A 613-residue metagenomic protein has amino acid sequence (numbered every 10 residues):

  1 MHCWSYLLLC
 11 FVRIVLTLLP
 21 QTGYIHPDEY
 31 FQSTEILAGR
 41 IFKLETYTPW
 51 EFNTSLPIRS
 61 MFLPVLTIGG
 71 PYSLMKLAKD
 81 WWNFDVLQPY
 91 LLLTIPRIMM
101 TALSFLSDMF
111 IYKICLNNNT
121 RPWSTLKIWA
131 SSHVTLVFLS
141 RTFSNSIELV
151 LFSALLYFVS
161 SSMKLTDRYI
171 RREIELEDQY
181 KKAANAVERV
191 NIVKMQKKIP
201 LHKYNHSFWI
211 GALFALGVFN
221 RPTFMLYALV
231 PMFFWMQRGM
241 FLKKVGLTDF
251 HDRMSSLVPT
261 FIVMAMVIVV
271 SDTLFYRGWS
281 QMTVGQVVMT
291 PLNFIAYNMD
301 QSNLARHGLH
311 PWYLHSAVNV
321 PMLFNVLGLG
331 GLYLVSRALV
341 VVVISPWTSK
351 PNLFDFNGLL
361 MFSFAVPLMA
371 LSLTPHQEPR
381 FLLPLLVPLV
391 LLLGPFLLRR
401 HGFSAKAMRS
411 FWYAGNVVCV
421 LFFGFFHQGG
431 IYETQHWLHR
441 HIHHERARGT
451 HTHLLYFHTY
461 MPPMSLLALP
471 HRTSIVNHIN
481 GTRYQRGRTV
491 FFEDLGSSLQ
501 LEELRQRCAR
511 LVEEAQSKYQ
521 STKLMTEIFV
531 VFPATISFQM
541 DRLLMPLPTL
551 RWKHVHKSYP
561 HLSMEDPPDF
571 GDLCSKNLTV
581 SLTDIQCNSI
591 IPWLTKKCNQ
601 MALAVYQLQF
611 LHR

Functional and structural regions predicted by a protein language model:
H2-C10, M266, V341-V342, N357-P367 (+2 more regions): Signature aromatic-anchored transmembrane alpha helix within multi-pass, membrane-resident enzymes that catalyze glycan
I14-L19, Y30-I58, F62, L66-W81 (+1 more regions): Extracytosolic helix-loop segments that constitute the early lumenal/periplasmic catalytic or substrate-binding loops
H26-D28, S140-I147, E378-P379: Short acidic/glycine- and proline-prone juxtamembrane loop motifs at membrane-interface regions of multi-pass membrane
A38, N145, S153, L226 (+3 more regions): Hydrophobic/aromatic-rich transmembrane helices and adjacent perimembrane loops
T94-R121, A154: Transmembrane-helix motifs of polytopic, lipid-linked glycan transferases
Y157-F214, L226-A265, L339, P346 (+1 more regions): Perimembrane helix-loop-helix junctions
A215-L332, M361, A370-T374, V420-G424: Membrane-lumen/periplasm interface segments of specific transmembrane helices in polyprenyl phosphate-linked
H401-A604, F610-H612: Catalytic lumenal/periplasmic loop and adjoining terminal transmembrane helix of membrane glycan-assembly enzymes
